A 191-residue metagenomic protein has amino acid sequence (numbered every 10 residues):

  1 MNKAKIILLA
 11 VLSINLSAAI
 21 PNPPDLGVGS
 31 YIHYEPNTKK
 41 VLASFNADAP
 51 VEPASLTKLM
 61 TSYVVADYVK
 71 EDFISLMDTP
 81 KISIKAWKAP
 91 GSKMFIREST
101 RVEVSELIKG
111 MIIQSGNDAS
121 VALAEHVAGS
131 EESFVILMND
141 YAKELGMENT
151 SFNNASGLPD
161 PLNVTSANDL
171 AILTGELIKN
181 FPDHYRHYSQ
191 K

Functional and structural regions predicted by a protein language model:
N2-L9: Sec-dependent signal peptide recognition, specifically the positively charged N-region followed immediately by
A10-A18: Hydrophobic h-region of N-terminal signal peptides that target proteins for export in Gram-negative bacteria
A18-A171, G175-F181: Active-site-adjacent loops and short helices of periplasmic peptidoglycan-processing enzymes
N180-K191: Conserved active-site loop region of the serine DD-peptidase/beta-lactamase
